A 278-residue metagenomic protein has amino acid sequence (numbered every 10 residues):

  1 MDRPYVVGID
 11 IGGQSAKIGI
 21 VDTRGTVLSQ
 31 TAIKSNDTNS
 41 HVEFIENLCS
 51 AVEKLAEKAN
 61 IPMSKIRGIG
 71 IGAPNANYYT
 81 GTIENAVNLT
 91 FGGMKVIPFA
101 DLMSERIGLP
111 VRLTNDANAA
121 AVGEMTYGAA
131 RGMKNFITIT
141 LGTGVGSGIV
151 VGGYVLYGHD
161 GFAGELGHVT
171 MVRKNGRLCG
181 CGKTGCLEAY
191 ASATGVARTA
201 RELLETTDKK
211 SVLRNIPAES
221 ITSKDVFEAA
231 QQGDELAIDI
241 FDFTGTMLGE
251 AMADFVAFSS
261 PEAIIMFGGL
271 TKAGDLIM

Functional and structural regions predicted by a protein language model:
D2-S50, I83-N85: Short glycine-rich, Thr/Ser-proximal phosphate-binding strand/loop in the N-terminal lobe of ATP-dependent enzymes
V6-D10, K65-G70, F136-T140, G146-G148 (+2 more regions): Short glycine-aspartate micro-motif
S15-A16, F255, P261-M278: Glycine-rich phosphate-binding loops at beta-strand->alpha-helix junctions
N36-D37, H41-C49, S64-I69, N75-I137 (+1 more regions): Glycine-rich phosphate-binding loop and adjoining helix at the ATP-binding site of ATP-dependent phosphoryl-transfer
L48-G68, I107-V111, A129, S211-N215 (+1 more regions): Phosphate/pyrophosphate-binding loops at sites that engage ATP/ADP/AMP, CoA/4′-phosphopantetheine, polyphosphate
V111-A117, M171-D208: Glycine-rich phosphate-binding loop plus the immediately following alpha-helix
R131-Y190: Glycine-rich phosphate-binding loop of actin/hexokinase-like ATP-binding domains
E188-I265: A mobile "lid/hinge" subdomain adjacent to the ATP/sugar-phosphate binding pocket shared across diverse ATP-dependent
